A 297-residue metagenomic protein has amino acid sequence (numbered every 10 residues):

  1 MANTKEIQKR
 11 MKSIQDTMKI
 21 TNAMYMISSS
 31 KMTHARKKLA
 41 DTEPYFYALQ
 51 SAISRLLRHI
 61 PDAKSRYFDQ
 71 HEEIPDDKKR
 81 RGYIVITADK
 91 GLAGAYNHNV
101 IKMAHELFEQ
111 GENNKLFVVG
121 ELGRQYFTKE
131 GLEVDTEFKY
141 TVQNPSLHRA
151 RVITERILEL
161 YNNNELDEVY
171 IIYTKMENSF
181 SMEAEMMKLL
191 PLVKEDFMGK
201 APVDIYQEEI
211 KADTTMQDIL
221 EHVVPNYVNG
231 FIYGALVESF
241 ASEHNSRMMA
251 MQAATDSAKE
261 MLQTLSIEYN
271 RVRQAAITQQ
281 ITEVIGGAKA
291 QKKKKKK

Functional and structural regions predicted by a protein language model:
M1-K297: C-terminal beta-strand-loop-alpha-helix "lid" module of Rossmann-like NAD(P)-dependent dehydrogenases
